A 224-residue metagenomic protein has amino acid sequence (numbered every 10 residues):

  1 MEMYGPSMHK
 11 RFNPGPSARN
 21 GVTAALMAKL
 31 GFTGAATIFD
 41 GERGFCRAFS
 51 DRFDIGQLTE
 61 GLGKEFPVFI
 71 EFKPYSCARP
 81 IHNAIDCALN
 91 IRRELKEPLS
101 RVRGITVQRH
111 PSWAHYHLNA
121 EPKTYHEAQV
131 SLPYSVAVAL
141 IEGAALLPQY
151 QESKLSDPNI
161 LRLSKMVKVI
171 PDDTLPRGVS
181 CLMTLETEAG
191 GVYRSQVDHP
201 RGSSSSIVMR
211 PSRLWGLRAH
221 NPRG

Functional and structural regions predicted by a protein language model:
E2-G5, H9-R19, L26-G224: Terminal-appendage/accessory-domain detector
